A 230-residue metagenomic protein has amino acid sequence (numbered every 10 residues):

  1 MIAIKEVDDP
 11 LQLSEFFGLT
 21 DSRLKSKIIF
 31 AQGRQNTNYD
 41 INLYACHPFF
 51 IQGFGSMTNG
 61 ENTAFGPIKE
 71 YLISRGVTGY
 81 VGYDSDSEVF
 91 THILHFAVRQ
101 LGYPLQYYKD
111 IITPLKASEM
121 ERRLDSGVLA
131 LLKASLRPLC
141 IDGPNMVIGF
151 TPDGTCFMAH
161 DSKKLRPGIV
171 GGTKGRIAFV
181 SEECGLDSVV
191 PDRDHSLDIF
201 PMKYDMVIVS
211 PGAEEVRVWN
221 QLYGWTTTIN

Functional and structural regions predicted by a protein language model:
M1-N230: N-terminal segments that mediate ammonia production and transfer in glutamine-dependent amidotransferase systems
